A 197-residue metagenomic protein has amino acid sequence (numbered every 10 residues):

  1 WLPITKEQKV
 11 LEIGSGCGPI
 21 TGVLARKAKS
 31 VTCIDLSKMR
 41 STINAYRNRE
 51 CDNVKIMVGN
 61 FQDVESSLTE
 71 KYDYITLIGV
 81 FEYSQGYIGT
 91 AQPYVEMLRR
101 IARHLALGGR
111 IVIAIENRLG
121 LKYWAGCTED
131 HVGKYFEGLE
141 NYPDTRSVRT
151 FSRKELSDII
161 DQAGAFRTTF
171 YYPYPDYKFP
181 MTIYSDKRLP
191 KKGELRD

Functional and structural regions predicted by a protein language model:
W1-Q8: Conserved alpha-helix/loop element of class I SAM-dependent methyltransferases that forms part of the SAM/SAH-binding
C17-A28: Conserved SAM-binding loop of SAM-dependent methyltransferases across substrates and taxa, primarily the Class I
K27-N53, N60-Q62: Class I SAM-dependent methyltransferase SAM/SAH-binding core
T76: A conserved beta-strand element that flanks and buttresses the S-adenosyl-L-methionine
Q92-R110: A short glycine-rich, Lys/Arg-flanked "PGG" loop and its adjoining helix->strand segment in the class I
V112-K134: Conserved class I S-adenosyl-L-methionine
R146-G164, F170: Short alpha-helix
T169-R196: Conserved catalytic loop of SAM-dependent methyltransferase domains
